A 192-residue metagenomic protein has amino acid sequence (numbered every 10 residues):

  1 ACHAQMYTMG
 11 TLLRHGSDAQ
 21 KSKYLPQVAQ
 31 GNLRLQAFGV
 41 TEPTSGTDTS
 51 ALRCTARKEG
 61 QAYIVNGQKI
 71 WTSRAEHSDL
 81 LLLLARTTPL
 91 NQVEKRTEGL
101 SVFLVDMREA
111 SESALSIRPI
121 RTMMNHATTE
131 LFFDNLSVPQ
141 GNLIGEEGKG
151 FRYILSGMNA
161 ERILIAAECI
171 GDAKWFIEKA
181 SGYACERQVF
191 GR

Functional and structural regions predicted by a protein language model:
A1-L33, T72-L80: Internal helix-loop-helix
H15-S17, E59-Q61, R86-N91, M107-A110 (+1 more regions): Short loop segments at secondary-structure junctions
A29, D48-L52, F132: Structural signature of FAD isoalloxazine-binding scaffolds in flavoprotein oxidoreductases
G31-V40, L84: A short, Trp-centered hydrophobic/proline-enriched beta-strand micro-motif
S45-G46, I70-A75, M123, A160-L164: Glycine-rich phosphate/pyrophosphate-binding beta-alpha loops
C54-R57: A structural signal for short hydrophobic beta-strand segments in well-ordered beta-sheet cores
N66-A114: A short core secondary-structure module
A114-R192: Glycine-rich beta->alpha junctions and the first turn(s) of the following alpha-helix
